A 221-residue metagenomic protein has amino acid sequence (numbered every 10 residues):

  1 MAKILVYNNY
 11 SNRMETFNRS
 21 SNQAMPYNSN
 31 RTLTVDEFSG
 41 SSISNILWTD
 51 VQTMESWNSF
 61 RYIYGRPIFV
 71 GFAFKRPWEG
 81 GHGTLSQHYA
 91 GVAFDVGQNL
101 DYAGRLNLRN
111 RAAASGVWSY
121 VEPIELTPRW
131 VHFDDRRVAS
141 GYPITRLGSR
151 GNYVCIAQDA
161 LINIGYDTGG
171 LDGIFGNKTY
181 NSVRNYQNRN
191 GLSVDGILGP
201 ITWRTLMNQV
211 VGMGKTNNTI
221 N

Functional and structural regions predicted by a protein language model:
M1, I220-N221: Short, solvent-exposed mixed-charge patches
L5, T84-A93, Q98-R184, R189-G196 (+2 more regions): Catalytic cores and adjacent binding grooves of peptidoglycan-active enzymes
V6-R137: Cell-envelope/glycan interface and biosynthesis
